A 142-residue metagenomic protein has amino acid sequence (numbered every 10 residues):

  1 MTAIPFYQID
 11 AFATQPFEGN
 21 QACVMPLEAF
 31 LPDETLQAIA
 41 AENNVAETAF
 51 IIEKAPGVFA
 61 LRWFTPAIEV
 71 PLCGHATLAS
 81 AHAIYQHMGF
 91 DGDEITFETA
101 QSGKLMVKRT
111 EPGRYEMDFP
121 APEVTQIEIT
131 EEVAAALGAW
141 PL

Functional and structural regions predicted by a protein language model:
M1-L72, L78-L142: Active-site proximal loop and beta-alpha junction motif in alpha/beta enzyme cores
